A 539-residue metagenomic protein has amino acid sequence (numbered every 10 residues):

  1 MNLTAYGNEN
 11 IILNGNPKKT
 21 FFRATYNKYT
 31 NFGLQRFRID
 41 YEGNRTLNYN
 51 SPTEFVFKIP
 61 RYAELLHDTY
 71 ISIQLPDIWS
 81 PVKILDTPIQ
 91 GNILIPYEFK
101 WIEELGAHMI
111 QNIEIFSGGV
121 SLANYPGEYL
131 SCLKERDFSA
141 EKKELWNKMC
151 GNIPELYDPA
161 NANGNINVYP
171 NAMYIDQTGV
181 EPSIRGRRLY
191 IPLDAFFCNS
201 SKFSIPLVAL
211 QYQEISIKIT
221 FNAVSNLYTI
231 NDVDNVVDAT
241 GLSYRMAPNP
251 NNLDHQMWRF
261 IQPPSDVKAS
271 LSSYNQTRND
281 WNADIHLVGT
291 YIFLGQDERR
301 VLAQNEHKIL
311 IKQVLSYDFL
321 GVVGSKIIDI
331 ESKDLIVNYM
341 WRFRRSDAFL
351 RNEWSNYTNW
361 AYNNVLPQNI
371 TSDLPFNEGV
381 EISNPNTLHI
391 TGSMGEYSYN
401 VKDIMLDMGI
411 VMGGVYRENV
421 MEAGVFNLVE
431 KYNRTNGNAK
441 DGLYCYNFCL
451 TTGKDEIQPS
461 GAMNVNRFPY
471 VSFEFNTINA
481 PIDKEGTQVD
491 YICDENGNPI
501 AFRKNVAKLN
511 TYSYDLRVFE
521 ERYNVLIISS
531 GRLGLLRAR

Functional and structural regions predicted by a protein language model:
M1-R539: Short, low-complexity Pro/Thr/Gly
